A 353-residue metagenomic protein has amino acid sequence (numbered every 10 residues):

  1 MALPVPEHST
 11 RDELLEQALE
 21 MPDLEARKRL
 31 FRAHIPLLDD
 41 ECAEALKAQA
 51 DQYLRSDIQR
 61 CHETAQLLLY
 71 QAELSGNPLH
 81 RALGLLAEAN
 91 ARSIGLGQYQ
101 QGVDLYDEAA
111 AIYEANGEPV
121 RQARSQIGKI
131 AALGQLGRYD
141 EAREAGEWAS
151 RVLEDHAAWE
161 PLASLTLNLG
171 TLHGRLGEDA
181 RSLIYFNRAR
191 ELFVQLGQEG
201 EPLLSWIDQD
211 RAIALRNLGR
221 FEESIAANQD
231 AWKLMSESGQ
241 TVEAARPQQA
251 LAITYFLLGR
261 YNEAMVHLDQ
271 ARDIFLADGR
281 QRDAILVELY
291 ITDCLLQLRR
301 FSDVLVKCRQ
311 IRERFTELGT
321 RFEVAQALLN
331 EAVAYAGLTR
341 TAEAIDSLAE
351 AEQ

Functional and structural regions predicted by a protein language model:
M1-V120, H156-W159: Flexible inter-repeat linkers and adjacent short helices within tandem amphipathic alpha-helical repeat scaffolds
E7-E13, E44-S56, L83-G97, R121-G137 (+6 more regions): Tandem amphipathic alpha-helical repeat scaffolds
K28, A43-K47, E147, Q209 (+4 more regions): Residue-level signal for cytosolic alpha-helical hairpin/rod architecture
Q66-E73, N77, D107-E118, E147-A158 (+5 more regions): Amphipathic alpha-helical segments of tetratricopeptide repeats
D269, D273, A284-Y290, L296-S302 (+1 more regions): Alpha-helical solenoid repeat scaffolds used for protein-protein interaction
